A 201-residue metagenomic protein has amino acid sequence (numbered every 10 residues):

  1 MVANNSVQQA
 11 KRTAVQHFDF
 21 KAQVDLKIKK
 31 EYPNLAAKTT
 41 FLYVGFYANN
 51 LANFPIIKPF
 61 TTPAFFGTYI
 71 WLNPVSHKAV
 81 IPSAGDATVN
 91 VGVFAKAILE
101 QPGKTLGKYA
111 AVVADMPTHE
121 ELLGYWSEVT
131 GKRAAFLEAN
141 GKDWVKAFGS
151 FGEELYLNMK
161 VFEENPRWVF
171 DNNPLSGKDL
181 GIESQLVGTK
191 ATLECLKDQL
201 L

Functional and structural regions predicted by a protein language model:
M1-A3: ADP-ribose/adenylate-binding Rossmann-like module
V7-R133, A147: Oxidoreductase cofactor-interface core, primarily capturing Rossmann-like NAD(P)-dependent enzymes
K30, Q101, S150, N165 (+1 more regions): A structural signal for alpha-helix termini and helix-coil/disorder junctions
A48-N49, E163, D171, G181: Generic, ordered loop/turn and secondary-structure boundary motif
A87, T118, N140, G188-A191: Helix N-cap and loop-to-helix transition residues
A110-A111, H119, L123-D171: Terminal hydrophobic/aromatic helix or amphipathic segment near a protein terminus
P174: Catalytic DNA-binding helix-loop module of base-excision-repair DNA glycosylases/AP lyases
G177-L201: Amphipathic terminal alpha-helices
